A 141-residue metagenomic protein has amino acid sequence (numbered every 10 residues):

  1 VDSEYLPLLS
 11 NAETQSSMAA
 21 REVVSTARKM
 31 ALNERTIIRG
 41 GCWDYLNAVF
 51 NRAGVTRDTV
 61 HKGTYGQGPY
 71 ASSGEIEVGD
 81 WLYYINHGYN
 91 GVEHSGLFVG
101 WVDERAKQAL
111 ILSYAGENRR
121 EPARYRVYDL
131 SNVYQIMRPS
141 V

Functional and structural regions predicted by a protein language model:
V1-T56: N-terminal capping segments
S3, C42, T59-K62, R119 (+1 more regions): Short linear motifs in intrinsically disordered/low-complexity regions
S17-M18, L32-N33, G66, S72 (+1 more regions): Compositionally biased low-complexity repeats
K29, E34-I38, V60-H61, D129-N132 (+1 more regions): "… SH3/SAM/PH, and C2H2 zinc fingers" -> "… SH3/SAM/PH, FHA domains, and C2H2 zinc fingers"
G41-Y45, S72, W101, D129: Alpha-helix initiation/capping motif
V55-R119: ...with weaker cross-activation on analogous glycine-rich loops/strands in unrelated enzymes
A109-V141: Active-site or metal-binding loop neighborhoods of secreted/extracellular toxin and effector enzymes
